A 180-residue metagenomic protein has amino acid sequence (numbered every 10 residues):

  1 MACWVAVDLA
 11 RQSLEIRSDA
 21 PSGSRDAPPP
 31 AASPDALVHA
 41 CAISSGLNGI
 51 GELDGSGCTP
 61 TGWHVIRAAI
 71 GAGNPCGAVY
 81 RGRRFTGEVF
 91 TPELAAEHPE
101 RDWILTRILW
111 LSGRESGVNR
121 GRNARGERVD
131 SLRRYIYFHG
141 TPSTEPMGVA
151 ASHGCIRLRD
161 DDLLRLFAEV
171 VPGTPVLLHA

Functional and structural regions predicted by a protein language model:
M1-W4, A42-G55, E88-A95: N-terminal post-signal-peptidase region of extra-cytosolic proteins
V7-S13, I104: A short, compositionally biased
A10, D19, G46-N48, A69-G71 (+2 more regions): Solvent-exposed coil/turn segments that connect beta secondary-structure elements in extracytoplasmic/periplasmic
L14-I16, L109: Short beta-strand scaffold segments in enzyme catalytic cores
I16-A20, A180: Residue-level signal for short segments within beta-strands and strand-turn junctions of well-structured beta-sheet
D19-A36: Intrinsically disordered, low-complexity terminal tails and inter-domain linkers enriched for S/T/G/P/D/E
L37-I70, N74: Electropositive
N74-A180: Exported/periplasmic cell-wall-interacting domains
